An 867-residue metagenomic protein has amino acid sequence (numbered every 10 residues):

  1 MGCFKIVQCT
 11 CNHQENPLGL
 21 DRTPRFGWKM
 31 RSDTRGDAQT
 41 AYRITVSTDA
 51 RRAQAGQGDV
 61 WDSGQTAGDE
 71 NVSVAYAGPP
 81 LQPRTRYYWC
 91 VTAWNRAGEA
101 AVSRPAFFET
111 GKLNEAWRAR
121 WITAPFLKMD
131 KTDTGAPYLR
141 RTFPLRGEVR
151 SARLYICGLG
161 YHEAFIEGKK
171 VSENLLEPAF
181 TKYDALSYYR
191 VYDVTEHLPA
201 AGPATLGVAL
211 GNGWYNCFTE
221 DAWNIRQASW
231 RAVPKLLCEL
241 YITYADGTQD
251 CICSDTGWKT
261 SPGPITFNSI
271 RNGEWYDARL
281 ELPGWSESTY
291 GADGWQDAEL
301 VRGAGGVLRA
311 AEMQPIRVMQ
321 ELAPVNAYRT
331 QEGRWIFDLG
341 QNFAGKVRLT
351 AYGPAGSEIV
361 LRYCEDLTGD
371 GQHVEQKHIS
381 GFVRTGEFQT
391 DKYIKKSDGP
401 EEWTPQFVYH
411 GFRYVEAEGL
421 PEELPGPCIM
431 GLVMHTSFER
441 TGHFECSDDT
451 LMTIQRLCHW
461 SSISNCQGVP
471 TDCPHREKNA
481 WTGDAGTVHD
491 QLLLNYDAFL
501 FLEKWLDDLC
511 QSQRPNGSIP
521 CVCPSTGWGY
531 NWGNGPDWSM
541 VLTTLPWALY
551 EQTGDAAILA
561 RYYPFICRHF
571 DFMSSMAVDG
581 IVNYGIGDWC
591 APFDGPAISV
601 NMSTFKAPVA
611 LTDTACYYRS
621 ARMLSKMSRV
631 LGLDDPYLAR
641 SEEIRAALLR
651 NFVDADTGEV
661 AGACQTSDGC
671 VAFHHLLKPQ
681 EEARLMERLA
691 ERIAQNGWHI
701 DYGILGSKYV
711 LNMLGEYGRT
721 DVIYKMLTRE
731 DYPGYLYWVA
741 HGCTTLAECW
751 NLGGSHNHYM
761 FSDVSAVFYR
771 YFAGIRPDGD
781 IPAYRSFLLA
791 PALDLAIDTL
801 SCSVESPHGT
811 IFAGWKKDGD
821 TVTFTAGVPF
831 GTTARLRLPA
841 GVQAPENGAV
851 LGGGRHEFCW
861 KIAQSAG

Functional and structural regions predicted by a protein language model:
G2-R86, C90-R476, G483-D484, L500-E503 (+4 more regions): Extracellular/oxidizing-compartment recognition motifs
R104-E109, Y155, T205-V208, R362 (+8 more regions): Beta-strand segments within the central parallel beta-sheet cores of soluble alpha/beta enzyme folds
A152, I156, K346-E365, T404-F407 (+6 more regions): Alpha-helical support elements that line or immediately flank enzyme active sites and cofactor-binding pockets
Y161, D255-P262, L424-L457, I463 (+5 more regions): Active-site acid/base region of carbohydrate-active enzymes
H162, V171-E173, P178, L509 (+7 more regions): Active/binding-pocket-proximal capping segment
L206, Y276-D277, E477, N495 (+8 more regions): C-terminal capping/lid segments that line or modulate ligand- or cofactor-binding pockets
W230-E239, I252-W285, A310-Q320, D370 (+2 more regions): Non-catalytic C-terminal accessory modules of carbohydrate-active enzymes
